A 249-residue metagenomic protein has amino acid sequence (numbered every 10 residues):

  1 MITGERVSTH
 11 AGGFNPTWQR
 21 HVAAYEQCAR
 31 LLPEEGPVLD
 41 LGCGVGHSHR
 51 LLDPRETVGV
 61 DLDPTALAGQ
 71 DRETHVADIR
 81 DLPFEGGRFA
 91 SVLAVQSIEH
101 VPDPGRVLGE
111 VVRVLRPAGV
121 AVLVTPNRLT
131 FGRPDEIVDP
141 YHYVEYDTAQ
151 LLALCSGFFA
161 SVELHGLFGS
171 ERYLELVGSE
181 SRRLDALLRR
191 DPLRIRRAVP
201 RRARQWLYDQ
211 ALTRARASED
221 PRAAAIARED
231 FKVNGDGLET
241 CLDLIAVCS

Functional and structural regions predicted by a protein language model:
M1-G87, S91-A94, G105-L108, G166-F168 (+2 more regions): Conserved N-terminal segment of class I S-adenosyl-L-methionine
I2, G166-S249: A C-terminal cap/extension of S-adenosyl-L-methionine-dependent methyltransferases that defines the acceptor-substrate
C28, V111, C155: Class I S-adenosylmethionine-dependent transferase superfamily signal
E34, L115-V120: Short glycine-dipeptide loop
V95-H100: Short catalytic micro-motifs in class I SAM-dependent methyltransferases
P102-R106, R133: Short N-terminal helix/helix-N-cap motif within the alpha/beta-hydrolase-1
G105-P117: A short glycine-rich, Lys/Arg-flanked "PGG" loop and its adjoining helix->strand segment in the class I
L123-V144, T148-A153: Short, glycine-/aromatic-enriched active-site segment of Class I SAM-dependent methyltransferases
